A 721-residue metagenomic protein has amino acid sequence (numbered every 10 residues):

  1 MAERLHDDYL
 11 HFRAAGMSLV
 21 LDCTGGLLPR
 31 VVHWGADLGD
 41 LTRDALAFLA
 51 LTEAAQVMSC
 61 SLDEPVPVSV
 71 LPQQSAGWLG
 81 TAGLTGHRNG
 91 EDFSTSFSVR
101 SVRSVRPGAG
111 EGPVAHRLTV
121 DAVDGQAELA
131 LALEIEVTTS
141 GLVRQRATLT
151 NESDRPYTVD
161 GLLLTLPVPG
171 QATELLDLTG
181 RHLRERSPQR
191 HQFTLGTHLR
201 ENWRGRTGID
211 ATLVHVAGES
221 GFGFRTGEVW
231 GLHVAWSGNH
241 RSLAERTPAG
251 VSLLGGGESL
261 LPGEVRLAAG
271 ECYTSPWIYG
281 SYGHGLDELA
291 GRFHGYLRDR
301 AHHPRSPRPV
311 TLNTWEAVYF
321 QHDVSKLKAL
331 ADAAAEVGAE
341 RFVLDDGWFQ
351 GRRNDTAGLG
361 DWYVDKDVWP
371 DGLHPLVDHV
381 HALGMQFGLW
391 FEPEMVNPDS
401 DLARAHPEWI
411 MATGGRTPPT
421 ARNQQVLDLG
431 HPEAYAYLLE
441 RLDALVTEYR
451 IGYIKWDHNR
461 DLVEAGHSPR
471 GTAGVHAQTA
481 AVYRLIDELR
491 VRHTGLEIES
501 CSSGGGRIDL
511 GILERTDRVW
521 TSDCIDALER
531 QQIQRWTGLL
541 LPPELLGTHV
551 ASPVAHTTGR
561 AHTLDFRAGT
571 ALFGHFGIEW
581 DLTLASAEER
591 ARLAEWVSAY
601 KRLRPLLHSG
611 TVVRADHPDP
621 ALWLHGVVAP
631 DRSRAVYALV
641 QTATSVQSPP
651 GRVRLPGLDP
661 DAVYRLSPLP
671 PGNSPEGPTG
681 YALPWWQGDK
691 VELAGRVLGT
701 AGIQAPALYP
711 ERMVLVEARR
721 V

Functional and structural regions predicted by a protein language model:
E3, D8-F12, L19, P29-E245 (+2 more regions): Polysaccharide-binding surfaces and accessory modules of carbohydrate-active proteins
G16, A147, G270, L312 (+8 more regions): Conserved, mostly hydrophobic/aromatic
G16, V216, H617-P660: Carbohydrate-binding surface patches
P65-S96, G221-H240, G280-H302, A339-D346 (+2 more regions): Glycine-rich, aromatic-flanked loop segments that form ligand/cofactor-binding clefts across common enzyme folds
V265-G283, Y709-E717: Short Pro-Gly-centered flexible turn/kink motifs
R305-E440, Y453: Aromatic-lined carbohydrate-binding/catalytic grooves of carbohydrate-active enzymes
P370-G372, R404-H406, I410-D565, H575-W580 (+1 more regions): Active-site neighborhood of glycoside hydrolase catalytic domains
T644-V721: C-terminal beta-sandwich/jelly-roll accessory domains of carbohydrate-active enzymes
